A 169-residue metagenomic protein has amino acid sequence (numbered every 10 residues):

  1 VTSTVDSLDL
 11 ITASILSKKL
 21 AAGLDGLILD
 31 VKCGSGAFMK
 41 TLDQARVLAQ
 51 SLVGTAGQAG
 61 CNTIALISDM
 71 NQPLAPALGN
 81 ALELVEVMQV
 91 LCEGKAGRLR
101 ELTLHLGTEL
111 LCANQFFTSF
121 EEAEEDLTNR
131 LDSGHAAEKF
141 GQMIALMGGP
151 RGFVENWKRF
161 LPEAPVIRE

Functional and structural regions predicted by a protein language model:
T4-E169: Well-ordered secondary-structure scaffolds
